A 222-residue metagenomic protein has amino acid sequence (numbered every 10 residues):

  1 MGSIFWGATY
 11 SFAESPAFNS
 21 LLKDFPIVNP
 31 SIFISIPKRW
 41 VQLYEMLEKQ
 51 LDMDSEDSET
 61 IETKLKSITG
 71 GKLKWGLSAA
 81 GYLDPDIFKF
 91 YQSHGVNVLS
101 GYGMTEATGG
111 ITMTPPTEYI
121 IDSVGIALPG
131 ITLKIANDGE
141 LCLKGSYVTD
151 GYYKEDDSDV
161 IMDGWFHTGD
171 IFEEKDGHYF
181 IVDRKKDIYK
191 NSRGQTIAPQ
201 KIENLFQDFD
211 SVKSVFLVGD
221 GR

Functional and structural regions predicted by a protein language model:
M1-S11, P26-I27, S31: Conserved short alpha-helical elements in the N-terminal third of ANL/AMP-binding
W6, S31-I34, L43-Y119, T132 (+1 more regions): Gly/Ser/Thr-rich phosphate-binding loop
A8-S15, L99: Short beta-strand->loop structural element characteristic of the AMP-binding/adenylate-forming
A17, R39, V148, K185 (+1 more regions): A generic "binding-loop/recognition-motif" signal
N19-L22, E62-L65, E203: Short hydrophobic/charged patches on amphipathic alpha-helices used for structural packing and interfaces
A127-N191, T196, D208: Conserved ATP-binding/catalytic segment of the ANL
I171, F209-R222: C-terminal boundary motif of the adenylate-forming
K201-D208: Short amphipathic alpha-helix segments
